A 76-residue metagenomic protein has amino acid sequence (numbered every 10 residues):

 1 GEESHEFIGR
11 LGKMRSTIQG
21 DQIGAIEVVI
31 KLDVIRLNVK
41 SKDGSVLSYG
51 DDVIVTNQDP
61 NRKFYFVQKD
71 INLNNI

Functional and structural regions predicted by a protein language model:
G1: Anionic-ligand-binding alpha/beta catalytic cores of soluble enzymes and soluble regulatory domains that recognize
S4-I76: Terminal membrane-proximal soluble interaction domains of membrane-associated proteins
